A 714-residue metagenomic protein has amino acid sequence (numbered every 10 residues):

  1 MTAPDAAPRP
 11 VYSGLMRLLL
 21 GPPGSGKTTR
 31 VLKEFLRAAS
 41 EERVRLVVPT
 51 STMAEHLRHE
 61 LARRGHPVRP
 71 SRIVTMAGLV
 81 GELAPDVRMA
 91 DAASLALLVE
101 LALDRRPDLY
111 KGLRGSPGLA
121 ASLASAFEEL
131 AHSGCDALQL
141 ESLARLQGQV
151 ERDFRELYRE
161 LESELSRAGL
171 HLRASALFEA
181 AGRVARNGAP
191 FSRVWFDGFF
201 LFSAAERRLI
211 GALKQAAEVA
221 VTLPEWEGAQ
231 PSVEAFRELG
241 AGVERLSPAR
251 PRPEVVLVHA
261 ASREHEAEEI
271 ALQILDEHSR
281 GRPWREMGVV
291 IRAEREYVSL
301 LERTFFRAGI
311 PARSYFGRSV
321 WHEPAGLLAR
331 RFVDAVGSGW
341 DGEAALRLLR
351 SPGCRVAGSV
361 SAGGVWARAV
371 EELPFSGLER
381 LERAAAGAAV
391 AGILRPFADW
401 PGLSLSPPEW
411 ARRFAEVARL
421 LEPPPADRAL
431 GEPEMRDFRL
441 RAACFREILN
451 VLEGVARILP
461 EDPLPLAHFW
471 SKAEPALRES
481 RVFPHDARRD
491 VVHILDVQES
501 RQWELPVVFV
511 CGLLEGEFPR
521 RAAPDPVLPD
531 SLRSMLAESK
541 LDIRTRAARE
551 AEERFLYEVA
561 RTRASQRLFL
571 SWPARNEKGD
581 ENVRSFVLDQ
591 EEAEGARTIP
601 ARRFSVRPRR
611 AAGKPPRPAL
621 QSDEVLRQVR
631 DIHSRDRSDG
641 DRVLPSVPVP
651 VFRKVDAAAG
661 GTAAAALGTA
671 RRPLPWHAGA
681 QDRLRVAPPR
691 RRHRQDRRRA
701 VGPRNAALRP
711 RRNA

Functional and structural regions predicted by a protein language model:
T2, R9, A386-A391, D589-R690: C-terminal, charged and often intrinsically disordered regions of DNA end-processing helicases and nucleases
Y12-V44, T50, R237-A308, F332-A344 (+1 more regions): Helicase P-loop NTPase motor core
L15, A429, L514-R635: Accessory/regulatory regions of helicases
L15-L18, R105-G198, A204-A205, E254-H259 (+3 more regions): Accessory N-terminal region flanking or inserted into the helicase ATPase core in nucleic-acid motor proteins
S40-R152, R159, S163, F652 (+1 more regions): Conserved P-loop NTPase-based nucleic-acid remodeling module centered on helicase motor cores
R72-G78, R193-L201, A293, K472-P524 (+3 more regions): Conserved helicase core region in the C-terminal RecA-like lobe
C354-V356, V360-W366, P396, W400 (+4 more regions): Conserved helicase C-terminal RecA-like lobe
L449-L452, D682-A714: A non-catalytic, helix-rich entry segment at domain boundaries
